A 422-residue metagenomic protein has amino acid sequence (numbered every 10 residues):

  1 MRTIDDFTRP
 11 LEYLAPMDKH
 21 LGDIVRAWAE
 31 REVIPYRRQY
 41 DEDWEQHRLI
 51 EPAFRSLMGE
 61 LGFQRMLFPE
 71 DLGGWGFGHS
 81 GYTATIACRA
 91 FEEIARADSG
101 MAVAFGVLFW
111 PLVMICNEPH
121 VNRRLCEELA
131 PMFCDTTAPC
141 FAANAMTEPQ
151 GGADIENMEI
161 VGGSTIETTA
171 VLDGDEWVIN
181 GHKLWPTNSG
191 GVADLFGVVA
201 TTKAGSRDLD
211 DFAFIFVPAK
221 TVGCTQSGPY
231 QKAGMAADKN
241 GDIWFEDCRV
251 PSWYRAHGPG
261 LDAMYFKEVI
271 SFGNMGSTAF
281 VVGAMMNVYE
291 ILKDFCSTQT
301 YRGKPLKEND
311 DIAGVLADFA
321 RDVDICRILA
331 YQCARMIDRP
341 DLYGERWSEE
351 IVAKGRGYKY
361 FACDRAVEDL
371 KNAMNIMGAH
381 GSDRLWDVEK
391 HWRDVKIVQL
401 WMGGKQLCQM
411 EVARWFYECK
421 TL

Functional and structural regions predicted by a protein language model:
M1-G106, E128, M132, C419-L422: Amphipathic, small/basic residue-rich leader segments at the start of a protein or domain
R2-D6, M377-L422: Glycine-rich phosphate/cofactor-binding loops in nucleotide/flavin-utilizing enzymes
L14, L21, T225-D324: Glycine-rich beta->alpha junctions and the first turn(s) of the following alpha-helix
I34-E45, S297, Y301, D324-F361 (+1 more regions): C-terminal helix-coil-helix/basic helical segment that borders enzyme active sites and/or dimer interfaces and provides
A102-R124, G152-A153: N-terminal glycine-rich flavin-associated loop
A138-G152: A short, Trp-centered hydrophobic/proline-enriched beta-strand micro-motif
A170-V171: A structural signal for short hydrophobic beta-strand segments in well-ordered beta-sheet cores
N180-T225: A short core secondary-structure module
